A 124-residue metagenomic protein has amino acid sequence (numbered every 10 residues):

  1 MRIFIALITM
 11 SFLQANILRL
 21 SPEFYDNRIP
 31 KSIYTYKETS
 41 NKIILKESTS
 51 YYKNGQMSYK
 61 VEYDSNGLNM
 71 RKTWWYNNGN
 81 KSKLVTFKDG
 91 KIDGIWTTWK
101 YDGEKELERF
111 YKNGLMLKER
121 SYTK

Functional and structural regions predicted by a protein language model:
R2-I3, I44: Short loop/turn motifs at secondary-structure junctions
I3-F12: Sec-dependent N-terminal signal peptides
Q14-K124: Glycine/tyrosine- and acidic-biased, solvent-exposed loop/turn segments at the edges of beta-strands
